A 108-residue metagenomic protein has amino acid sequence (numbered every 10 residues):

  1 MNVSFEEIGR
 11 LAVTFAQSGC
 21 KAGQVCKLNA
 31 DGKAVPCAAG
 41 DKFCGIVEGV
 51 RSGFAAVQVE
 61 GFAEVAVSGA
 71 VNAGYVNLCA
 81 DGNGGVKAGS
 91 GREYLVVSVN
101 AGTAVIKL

Functional and structural regions predicted by a protein language model:
M1-L108: Surface-exposed, low-hydrophobicity beta-strand/loop segments enriched in small/polar/acidic residues
